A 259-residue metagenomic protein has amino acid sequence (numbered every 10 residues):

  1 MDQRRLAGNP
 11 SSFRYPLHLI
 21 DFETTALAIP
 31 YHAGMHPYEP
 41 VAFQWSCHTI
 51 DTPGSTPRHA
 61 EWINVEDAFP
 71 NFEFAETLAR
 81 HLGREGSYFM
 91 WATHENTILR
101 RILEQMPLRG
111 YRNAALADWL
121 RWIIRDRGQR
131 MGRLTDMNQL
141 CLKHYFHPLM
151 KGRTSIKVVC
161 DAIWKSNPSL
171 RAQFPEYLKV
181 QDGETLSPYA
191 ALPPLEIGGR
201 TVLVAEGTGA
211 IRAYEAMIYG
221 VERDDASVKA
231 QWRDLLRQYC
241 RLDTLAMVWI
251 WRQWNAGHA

Functional and structural regions predicted by a protein language model:
M1-A259: DEDD superfamily 3′-5′ metal-dependent exonuclease/proofreading module
